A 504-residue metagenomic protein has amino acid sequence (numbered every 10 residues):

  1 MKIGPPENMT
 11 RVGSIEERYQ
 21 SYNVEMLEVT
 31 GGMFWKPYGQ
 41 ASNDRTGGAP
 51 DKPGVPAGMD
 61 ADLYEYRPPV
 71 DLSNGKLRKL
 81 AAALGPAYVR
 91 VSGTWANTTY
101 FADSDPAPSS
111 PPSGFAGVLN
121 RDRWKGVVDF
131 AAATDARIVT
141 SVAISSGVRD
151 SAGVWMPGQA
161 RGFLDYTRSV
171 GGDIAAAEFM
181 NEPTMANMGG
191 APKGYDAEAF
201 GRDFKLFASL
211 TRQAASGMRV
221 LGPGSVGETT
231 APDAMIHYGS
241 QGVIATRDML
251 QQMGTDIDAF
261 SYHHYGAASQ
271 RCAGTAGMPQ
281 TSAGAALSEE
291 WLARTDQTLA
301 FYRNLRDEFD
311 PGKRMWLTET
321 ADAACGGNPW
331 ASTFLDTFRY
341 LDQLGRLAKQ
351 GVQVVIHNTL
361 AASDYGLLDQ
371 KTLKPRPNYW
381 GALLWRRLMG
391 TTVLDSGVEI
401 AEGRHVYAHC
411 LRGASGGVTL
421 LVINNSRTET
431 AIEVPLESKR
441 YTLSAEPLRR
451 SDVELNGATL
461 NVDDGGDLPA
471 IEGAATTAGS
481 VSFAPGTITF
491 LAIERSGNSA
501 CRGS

Functional and structural regions predicted by a protein language model:
M1-A234, S240-A259, A300-R303, D307-T318 (+3 more regions): Non-catalytic accessory regions flanking glycosidase/transglycosidase catalytic cores in CAZymes
A191, Y265-E290: Active-site His/acidic residue clusters
